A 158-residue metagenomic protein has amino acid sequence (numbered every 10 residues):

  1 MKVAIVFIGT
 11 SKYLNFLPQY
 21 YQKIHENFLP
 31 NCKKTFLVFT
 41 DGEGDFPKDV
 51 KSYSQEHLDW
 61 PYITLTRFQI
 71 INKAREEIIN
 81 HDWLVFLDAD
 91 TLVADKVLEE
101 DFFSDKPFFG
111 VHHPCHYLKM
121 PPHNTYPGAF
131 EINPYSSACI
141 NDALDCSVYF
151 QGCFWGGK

Functional and structural regions predicted by a protein language model:
M1-T66, K73-N80: N-terminal anchoring/stem segment of glycosyltransferases
I8, H112-P114, K158: Structured loops at beta-to-helix junctions and adjacent beta-edge loops in soluble globular domains
T64, F68, A89-T91, G152: Conserved glycosyltransferase catalytic-site signature
I70-P121: GT-A fold catalytic core of metal-dependent nucleotide-sugar glycosyltransferases, centered on the diacidic
L84-L87, Y126, Y135, F150: Structured catalytic cores of enzymes that bind and process phosphorylated ligands/cofactors
V111-S137: A short, conserved beta-to-alpha structural element at the edge of catalytic cores that scaffolds binding
N141-K158: Catalytic core and acceptor-binding pocket of nucleotide-sugar-dependent glycosyltransferases
